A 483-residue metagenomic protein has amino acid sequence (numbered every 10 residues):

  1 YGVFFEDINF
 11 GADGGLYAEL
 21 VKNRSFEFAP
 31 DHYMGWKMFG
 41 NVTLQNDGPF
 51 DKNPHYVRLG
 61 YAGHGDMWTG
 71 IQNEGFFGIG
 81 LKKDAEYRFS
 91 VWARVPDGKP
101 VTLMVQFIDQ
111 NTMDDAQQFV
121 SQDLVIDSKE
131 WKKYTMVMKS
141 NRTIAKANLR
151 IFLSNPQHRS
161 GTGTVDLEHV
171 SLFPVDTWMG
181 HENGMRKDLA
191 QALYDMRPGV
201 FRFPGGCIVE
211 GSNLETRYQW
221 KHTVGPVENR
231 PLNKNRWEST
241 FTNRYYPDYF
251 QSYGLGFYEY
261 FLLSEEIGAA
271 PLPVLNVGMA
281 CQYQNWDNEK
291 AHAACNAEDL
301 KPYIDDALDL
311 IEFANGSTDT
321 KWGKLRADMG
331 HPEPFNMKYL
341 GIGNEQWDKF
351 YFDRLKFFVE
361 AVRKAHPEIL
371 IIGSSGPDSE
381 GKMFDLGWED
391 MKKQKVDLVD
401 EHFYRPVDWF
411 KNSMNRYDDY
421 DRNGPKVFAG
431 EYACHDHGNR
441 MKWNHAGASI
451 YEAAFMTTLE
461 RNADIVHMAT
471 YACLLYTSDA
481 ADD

Functional and structural regions predicted by a protein language model:
Y1-S252, A270, D287-K301, N344 (+3 more regions): Extracellular and organelle-lumenal recognition/adhesion modules and their flexible linkers in secreted
G2, V200-R202, A270-L272, M337-G341 (+4 more regions): Structural preference for beta-strand elements that scaffold enzyme active sites
V3, V91, R197, S264 (+4 more regions): Conserved, mostly hydrophobic/aromatic
E6-I8, G206-I208, N276-G278, I342-W347 (+4 more regions): Active-site beta-loop-alpha junctions enriched in small/polar residues
S121, Y134, N183, Y283-L308 (+3 more regions): Active-site cleft segment of glycoside hydrolase catalytic domains centered on the general acid/base Glu
L149-I151, K349-M456, N462-V466: Noncatalytic carbohydrate-binding groove/subsite architecture in carbohydrate-active enzymes
H181-M196, Y253, F257-L263, E298-P334 (+1 more regions): An active-site-proximal structural segment forming one wall of the substrate-binding cleft that immediately precedes
Y476-D482: Conserved small/polar residues in nucleotide/adenosyl-binding loops
